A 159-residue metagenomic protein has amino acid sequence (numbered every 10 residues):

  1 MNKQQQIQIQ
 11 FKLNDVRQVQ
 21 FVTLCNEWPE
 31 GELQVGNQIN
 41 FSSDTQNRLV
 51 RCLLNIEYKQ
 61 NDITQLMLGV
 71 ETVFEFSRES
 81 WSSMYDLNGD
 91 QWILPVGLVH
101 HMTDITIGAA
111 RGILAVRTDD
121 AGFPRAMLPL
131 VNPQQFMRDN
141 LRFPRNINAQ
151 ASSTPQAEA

Functional and structural regions predicted by a protein language model:
M1-I105, G112-A159: N-terminal intrinsically disordered, cationic/polar leader segments that include organellar targeting peptides
